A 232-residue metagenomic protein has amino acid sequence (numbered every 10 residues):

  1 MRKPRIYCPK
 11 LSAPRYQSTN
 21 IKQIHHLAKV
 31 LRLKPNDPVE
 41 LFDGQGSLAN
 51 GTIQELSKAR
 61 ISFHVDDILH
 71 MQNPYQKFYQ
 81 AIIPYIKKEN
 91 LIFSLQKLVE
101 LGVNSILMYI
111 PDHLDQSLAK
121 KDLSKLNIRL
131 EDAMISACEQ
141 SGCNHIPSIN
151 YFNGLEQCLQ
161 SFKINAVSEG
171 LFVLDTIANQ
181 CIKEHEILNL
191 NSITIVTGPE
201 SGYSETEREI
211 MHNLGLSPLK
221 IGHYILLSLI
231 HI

Functional and structural regions predicted by a protein language model:
M1-H70, L123: N-terminal positively charged helical leader segments and presequences
L11, I68, I110-L114, H223-Y224: Short, ordered loop/turn segments at secondary-structure junctions
N36, L98, G222: Residue-level signal for inorganic ion chemistry
Q72-G170: RNA substrate-binding interface of SAM-dependent RNA methyltransferases
Y79, E169-F172, N191-T197: Generic beta-sheet signal
D175-N189: Strongly charged, low-complexity linkers/loops
L188-S228: A glycine-rich beta-strand to alpha-helix segment that forms a phosphate/ribose-binding loop at ligand/cofactor sites
I230-I232: Conserved small/polar residues in nucleotide/adenosyl-binding loops
